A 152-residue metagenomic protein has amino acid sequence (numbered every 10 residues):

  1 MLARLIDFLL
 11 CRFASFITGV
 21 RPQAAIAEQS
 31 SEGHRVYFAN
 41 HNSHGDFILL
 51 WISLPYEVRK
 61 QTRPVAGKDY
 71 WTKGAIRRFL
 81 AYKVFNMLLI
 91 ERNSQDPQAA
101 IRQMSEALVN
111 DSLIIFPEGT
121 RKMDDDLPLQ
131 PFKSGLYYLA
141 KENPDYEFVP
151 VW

Functional and structural regions predicted by a protein language model:
M1-R21: N-terminal membrane-anchoring alpha-helices
I17-W152: Soluble catalytic domains of membrane acyltransferases
